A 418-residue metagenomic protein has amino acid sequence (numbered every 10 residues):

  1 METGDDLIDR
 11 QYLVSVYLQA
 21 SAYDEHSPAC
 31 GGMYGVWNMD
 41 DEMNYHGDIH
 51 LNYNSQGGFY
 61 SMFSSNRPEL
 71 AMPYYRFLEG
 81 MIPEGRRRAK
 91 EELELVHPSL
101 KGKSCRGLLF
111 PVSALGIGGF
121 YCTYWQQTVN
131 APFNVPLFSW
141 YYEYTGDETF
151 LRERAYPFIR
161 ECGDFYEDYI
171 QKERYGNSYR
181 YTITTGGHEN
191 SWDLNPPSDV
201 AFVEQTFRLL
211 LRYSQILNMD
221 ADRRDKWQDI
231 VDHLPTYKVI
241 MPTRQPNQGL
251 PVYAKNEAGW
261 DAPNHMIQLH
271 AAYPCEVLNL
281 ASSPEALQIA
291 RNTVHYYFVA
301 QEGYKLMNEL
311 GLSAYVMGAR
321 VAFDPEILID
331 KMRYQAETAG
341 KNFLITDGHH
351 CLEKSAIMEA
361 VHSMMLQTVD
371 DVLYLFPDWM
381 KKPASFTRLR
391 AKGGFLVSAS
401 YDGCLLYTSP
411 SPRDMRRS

Functional and structural regions predicted by a protein language model:
M1-D48, P68-M72, L78-K90, N256: Acidic/polar, glycine-enriched structural segments that form the non-catalytic walls/loops of the carbohydrate-binding
G35-H46, L109-Y124, T184-P196, E337-D347: Acidic/His metal-coordination segments adjacent to aromatic residues that form catalytic metal sites in metalloenzymes
L51-R87, T123-Y144, E148, E153 (+1 more regions): Active-site core of glycosidic bond-cleaving carbohydrate-active enzymes
R87-P132: Active-site-adjacent "gating/activation" loops or surface patches in catalytic cores
E161-Y213: Acidic/histidine-rich catalytic neighborhood
C351-K392, L396: Catalytic cores of secreted or luminal carbohydrate-active enzymes
G394-S409: Carbohydrate-binding surface patches
Y407-R417: Single conserved hydrophobic/aromatic residue that forms the stacking wall/gate of nucleotide- or nucleobase-binding
